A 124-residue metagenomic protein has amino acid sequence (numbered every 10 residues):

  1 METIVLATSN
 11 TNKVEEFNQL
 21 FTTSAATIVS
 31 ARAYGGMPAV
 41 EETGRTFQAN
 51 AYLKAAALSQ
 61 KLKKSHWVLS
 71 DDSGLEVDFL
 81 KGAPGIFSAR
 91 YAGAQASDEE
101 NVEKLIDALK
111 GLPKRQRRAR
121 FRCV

Functional and structural regions predicted by a protein language model:
E2-V5, T11-V124: Anionic-ligand binding patches
